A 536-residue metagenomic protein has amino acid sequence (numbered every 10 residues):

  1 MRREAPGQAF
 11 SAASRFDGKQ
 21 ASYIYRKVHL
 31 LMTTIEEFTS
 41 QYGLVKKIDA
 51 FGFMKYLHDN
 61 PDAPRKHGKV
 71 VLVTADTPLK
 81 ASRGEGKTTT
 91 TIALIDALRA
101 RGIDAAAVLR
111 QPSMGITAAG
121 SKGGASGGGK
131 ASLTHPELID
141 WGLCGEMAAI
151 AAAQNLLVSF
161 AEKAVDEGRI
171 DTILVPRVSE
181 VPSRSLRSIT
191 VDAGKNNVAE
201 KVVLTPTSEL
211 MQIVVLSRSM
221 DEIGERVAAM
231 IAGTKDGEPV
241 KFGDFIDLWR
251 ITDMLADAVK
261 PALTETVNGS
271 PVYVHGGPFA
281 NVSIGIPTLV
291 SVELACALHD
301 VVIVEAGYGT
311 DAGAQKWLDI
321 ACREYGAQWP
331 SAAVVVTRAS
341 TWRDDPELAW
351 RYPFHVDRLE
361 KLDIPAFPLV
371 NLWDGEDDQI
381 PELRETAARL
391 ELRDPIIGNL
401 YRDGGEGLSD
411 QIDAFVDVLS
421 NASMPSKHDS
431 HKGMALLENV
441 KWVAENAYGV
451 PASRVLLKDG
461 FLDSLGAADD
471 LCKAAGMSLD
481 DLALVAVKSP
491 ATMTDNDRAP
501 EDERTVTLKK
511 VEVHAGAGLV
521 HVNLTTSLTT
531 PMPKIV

Functional and structural regions predicted by a protein language model:
M1, G18-K19: Targeting/processing segments of secretory and organellar proteins
M1-A13: Positively charged N-terminal leader segments that act as targeting/secretion signals
F10-S11, F16, Y23-Y25: Aromatic (phenylalanine/tyrosine) cluster motif
K19-Q20, L348: Helix-centric, low-specificity signal for extended rod-like, repetitive segments
M32-V536: Flexible phosphate-sensing "switch/lid" loops adjacent to ATP/NTP-binding sites across phosphate-transfer
